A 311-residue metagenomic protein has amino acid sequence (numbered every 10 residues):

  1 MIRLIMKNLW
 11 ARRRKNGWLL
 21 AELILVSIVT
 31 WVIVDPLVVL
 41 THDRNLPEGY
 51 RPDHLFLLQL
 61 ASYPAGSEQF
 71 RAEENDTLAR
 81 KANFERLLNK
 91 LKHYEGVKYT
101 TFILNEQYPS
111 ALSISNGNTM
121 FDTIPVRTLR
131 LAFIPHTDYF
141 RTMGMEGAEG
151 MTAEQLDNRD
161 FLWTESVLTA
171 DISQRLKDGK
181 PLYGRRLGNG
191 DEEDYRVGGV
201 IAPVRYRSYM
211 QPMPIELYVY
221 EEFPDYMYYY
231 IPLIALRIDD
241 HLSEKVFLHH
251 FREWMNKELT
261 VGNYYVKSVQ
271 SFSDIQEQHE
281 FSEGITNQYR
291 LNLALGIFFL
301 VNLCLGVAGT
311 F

Functional and structural regions predicted by a protein language model:
M1-W10, L87: A short amphipathic helical element positioned immediately N-terminal to and/or at the very start of a transmembrane
L9, L91-K92, M255: Hydrophobic C-terminal alpha-helix "anchor/cap" residues
R14-V38, G284-F311: Hydrophobic alpha-helical transmembrane segments of multi-pass inner-membrane transport and secretion
L19-E22, L57-L60, T100-L104, V167-T169 (+5 more regions): Short beta-strand segments
P36-R127, A132: Membrane-proximal extracellular/periplasmic loop immediately following the first transmembrane helix
S67-A82, V126-R130, D160-W163, K177 (+2 more regions): Solvent-exposed, non-transmembrane alpha-helical starts
N89, H93-Y183, E192-S208, E222-D225: Short beta-strand boundary microenvironments
A170-D171, D191-Y289: "Rare, low-scoring activations can occur in soluble or secreted enzymes where short amphipathic helices or signal
